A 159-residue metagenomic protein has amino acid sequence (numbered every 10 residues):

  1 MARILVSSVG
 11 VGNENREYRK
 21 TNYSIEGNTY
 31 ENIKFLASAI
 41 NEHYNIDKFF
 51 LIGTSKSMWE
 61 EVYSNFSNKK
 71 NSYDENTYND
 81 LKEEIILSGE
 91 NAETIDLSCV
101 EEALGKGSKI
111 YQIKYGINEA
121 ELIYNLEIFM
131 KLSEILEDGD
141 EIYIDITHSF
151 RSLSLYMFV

Functional and structural regions predicted by a protein language model:
M1-E141, L155-V159: Long, low-complexity, Lys/Arg-enriched
I142-H148: Short glycine-rich or small-residue beta-strand-to-loop segments that form or flank ligand, phosphate, metal/Fe-S
H148-L155: HKD (HxKxxxxD) catalytic microenvironment of the phospholipase D
